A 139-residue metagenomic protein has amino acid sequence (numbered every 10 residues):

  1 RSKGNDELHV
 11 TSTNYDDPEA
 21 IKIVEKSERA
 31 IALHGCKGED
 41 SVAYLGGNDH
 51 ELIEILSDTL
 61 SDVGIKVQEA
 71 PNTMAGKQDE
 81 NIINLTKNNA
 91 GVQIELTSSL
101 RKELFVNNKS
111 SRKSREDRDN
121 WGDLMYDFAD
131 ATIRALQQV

Functional and structural regions predicted by a protein language model:
R1-V139: N-terminal catalytic or cofactor-binding beta/alpha core of small enzyme domains
